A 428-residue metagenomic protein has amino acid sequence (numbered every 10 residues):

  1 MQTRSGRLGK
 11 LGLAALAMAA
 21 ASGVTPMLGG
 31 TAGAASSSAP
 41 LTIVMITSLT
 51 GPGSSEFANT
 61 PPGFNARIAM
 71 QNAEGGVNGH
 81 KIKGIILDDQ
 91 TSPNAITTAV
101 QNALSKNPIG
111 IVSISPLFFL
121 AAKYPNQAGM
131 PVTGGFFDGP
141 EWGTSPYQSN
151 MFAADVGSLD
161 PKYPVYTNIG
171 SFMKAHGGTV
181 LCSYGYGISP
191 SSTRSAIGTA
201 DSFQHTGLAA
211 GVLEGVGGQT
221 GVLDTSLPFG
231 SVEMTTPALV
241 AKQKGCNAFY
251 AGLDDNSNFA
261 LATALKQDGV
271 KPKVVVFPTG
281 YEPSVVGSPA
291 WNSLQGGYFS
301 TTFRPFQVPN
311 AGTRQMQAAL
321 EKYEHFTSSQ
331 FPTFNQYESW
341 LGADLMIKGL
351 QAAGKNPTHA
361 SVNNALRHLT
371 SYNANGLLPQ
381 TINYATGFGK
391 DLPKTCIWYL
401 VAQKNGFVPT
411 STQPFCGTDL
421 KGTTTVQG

Functional and structural regions predicted by a protein language model:
M1-A15: Bacterial N-terminal signal peptides that target proteins for export
S22-A39: C-terminal region of N-terminal signal peptides and the immediate post-cleavage residues of exported proteins
S36-P40, S55-P62, A69, G75-P146 (+2 more regions): Beta-alpha junction/loop-to-helix N-cap segments that form part of ligand/metal-binding clefts
S37-N65, L87-P93, G185-S195, N256 (+1 more regions): Extracytoplasmic "Venus flytrap"
I96, A154-L181, V232-T235, N258-F259 (+1 more regions): Hydrophobic alpha-helical segments within soluble ligand-binding/sensing domains
P108-Q219, K273-F299: Extracytoplasmic ligand/sensor domains, especially the bilobed periplasmic-binding protein
A154-L159, A264-W340, Q413-T418: Extracellular/periplasmic periplasmic-binding protein-like sensory domains
H325-Q336, I347-S411: Segments of small-molecule ligand-sensing domains
